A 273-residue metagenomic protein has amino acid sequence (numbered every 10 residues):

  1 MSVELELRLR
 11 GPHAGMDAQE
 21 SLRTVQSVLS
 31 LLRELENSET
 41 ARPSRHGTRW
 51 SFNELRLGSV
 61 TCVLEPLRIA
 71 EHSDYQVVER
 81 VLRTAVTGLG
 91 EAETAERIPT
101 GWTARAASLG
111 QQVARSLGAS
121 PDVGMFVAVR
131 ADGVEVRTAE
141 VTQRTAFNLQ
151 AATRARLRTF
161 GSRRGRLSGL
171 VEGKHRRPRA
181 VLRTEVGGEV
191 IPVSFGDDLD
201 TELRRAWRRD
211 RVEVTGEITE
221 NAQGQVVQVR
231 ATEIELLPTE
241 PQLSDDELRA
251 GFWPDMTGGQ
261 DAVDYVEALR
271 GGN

Functional and structural regions predicted by a protein language model:
M1-T142: Protein-protein interaction interfaces in oligomeric scaffolds, predominantly long amphipathic alpha-helices
Q143-F160, L203-R204: Short boundary/loop segments of OB/S1/cold-shock single-stranded nucleic-acid-binding domains
R158-H175: Structural detector for short beta-strands of small beta-barrel domains
R164-G169, R209-I218: OB-fold and OB-like beta-barrel modules that bind single-stranded nucleic acids
G173-R183: Short aromatic-glycine-enriched beta-strand elements
D197-T215, V226: Short nucleic-acid-contacting surface segments enriched for D/E, G, S/T with interspersed K/R
T219-E247: OB-fold/S1-family single-stranded nucleic acid-binding modules
P238-N273: Extended, charge-rich, solvent-exposed interface segments
